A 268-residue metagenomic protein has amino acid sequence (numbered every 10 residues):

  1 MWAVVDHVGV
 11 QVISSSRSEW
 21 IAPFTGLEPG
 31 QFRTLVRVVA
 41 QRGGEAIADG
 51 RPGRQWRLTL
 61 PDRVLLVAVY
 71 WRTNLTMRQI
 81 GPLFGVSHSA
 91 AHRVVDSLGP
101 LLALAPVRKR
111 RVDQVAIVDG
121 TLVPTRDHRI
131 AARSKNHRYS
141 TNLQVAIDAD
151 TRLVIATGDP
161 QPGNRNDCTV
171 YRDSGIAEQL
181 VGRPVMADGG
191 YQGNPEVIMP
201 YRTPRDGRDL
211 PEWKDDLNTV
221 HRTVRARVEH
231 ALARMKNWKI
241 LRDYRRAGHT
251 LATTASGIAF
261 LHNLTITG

Functional and structural regions predicted by a protein language model:
M1-P52, L58: Charged, often Cys/His-bearing segments associated with DNA-binding zinc-finger transcription factors
E28, T59, D209-W213: Ser/Thr-centered flexible coil motifs
R33, V64, A252-A255: Non-catalytic, well-ordered alpha-helical scaffold segments
A48-D49, D62, W213-D215: Glycine/charged-rich beta-loop-alpha catalytic/anionic-binding loops adjacent to active sites
G53-R54, N142: Short, charged beta->alpha transition segments
T59-T73: Short, amphipathic alpha-helical "recognition" segments used to contact nucleic acids or chromatin
Q79-G268: Short, well-ordered secondary-structure "scaffold" segments embedded in the functional core of diverse domains
